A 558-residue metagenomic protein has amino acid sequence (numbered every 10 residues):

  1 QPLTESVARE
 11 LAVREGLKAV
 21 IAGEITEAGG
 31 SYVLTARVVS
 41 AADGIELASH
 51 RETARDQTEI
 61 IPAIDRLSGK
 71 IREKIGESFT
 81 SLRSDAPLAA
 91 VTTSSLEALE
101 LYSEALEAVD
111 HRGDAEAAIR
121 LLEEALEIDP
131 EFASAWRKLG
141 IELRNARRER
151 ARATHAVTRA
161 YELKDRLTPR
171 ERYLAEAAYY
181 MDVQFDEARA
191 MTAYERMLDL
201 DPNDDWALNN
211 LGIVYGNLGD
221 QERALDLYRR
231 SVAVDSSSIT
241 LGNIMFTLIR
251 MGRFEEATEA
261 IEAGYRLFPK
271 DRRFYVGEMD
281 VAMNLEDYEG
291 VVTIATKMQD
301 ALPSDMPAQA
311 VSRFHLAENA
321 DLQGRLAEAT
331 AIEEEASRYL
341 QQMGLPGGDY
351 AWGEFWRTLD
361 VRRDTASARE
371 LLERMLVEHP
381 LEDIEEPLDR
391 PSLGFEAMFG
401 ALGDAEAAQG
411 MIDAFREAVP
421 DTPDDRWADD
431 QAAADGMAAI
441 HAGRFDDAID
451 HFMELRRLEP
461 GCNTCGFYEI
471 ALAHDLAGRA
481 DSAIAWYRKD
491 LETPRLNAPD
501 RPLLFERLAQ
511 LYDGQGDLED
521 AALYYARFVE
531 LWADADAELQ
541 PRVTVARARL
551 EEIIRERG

Functional and structural regions predicted by a protein language model:
Q1-F274, E278-V281, L285-T296, S304 (+2 more regions): Acidic, proline/glycine-rich low-complexity intrinsically disordered segments
L99-E100, S134, E171-R172, W206 (+10 more regions): Start-of-helix register in tetratricopeptide repeats
L106-G113, G140-E149, Y180-F185, G219 (+10 more regions): Short coil/turn linking the two alpha-helices of tandem helical-hairpin repeats
D110-H111, N145-A146, D182-V183, N217 (+10 more regions): Register position in tetratricopeptide repeats
K138, N210, N243-I244, G277 (+5 more regions): Canonical tetratricopeptide repeat
E142, Y179, V214, T247 (+8 more regions): TPR/TPR-like alpha-solenoid repeats
R144, E149-R150, T154-D165, R488 (+1 more regions): TPR/TPR-like (Sel1-like) alpha-helical repeat modules
Y161-R166, E195-L200, V232-D235, E262-K270 (+7 more regions): Solenoid-like repeat scaffolds
